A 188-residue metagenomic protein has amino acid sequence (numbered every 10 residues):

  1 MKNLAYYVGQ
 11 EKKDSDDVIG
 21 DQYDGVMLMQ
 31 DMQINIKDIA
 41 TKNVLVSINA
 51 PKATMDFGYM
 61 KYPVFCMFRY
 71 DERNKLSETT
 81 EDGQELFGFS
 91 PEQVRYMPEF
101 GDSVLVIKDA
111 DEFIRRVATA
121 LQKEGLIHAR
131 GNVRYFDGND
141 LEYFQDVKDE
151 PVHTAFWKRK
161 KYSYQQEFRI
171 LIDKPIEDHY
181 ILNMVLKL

Functional and structural regions predicted by a protein language model:
M1-L188: NAD-dependent ADP-ribosyltransferases
